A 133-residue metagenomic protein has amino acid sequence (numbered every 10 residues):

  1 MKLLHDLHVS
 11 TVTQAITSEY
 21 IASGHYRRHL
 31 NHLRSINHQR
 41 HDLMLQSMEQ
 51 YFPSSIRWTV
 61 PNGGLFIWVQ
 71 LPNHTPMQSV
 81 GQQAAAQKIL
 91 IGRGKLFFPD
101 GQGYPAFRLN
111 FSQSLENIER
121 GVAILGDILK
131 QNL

Functional and structural regions predicted by a protein language model:
M1-L133: PLP-dependent class I/II
